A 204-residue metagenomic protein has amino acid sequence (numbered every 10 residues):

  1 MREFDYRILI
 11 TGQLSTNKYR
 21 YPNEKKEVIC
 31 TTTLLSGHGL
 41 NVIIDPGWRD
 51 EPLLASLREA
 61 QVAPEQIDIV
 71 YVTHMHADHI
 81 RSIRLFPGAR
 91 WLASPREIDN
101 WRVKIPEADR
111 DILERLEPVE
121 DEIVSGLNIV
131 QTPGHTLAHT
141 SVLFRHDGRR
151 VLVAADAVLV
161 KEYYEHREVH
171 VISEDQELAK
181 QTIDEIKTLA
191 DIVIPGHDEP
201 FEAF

Functional and structural regions predicted by a protein language model:
M1-G39, E177, Q181-I192, E202: Zn-dependent metallo-beta-lactamase
D5-L14, K25-S36, V119-D147: Core dinuclear metal-dependent hydrolase active-site scaffold
L14, R49-D50, I98, A157-V160 (+1 more regions): Short, solvent-exposed loop/turn segments at secondary-structure junctions
S15-T32, S36-I69: Pre-active-site segment of Zn-dependent metallo-hydrolases
I43-P46, D68-H76, L92-S94, Q131-G134 (+3 more regions): Active-site neighborhood of phospho(di)ester-bond hydrolases with catalytic His/Asp-centered motifs
E51-A93, I192: Active-site metal-binding motif and surrounding structural segment of the metallo-beta-lactamase
Q66, L85, R90-Q131, T136 (+1 more regions): Metallo-beta-lactamase
L137-F204: Metallo-beta-lactamase
